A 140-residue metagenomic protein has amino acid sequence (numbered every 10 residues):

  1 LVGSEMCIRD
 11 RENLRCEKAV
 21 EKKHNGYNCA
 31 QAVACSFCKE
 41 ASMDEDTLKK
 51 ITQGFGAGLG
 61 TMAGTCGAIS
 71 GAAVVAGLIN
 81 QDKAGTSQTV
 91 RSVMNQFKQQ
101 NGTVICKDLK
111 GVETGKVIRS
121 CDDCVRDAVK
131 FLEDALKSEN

Functional and structural regions predicted by a protein language model:
L1-I8: Short, small-residue-biased leader/transition segments that mark boundaries at the very start of proteins
C7, C29, C66, C106 (+1 more regions): Short cysteine clusters
R9, A34-Q53, K98-C106: Acidic-glycine-rich active-site phosphate/pyrophosphate-binding loop
L14-A41: Active-site-proximal helix-loop elements at catalytic-domain edges
E17-N25, G56-A63, V112-V117: A short glycine/serine-rich beta->alpha loop
A41-I51, L78-R91: Phosphate-handling active-site elements
F55-V75: Glycine/serine-rich anion-binding loops at beta->alpha junctions that coordinate negatively charged ligand groups
R91-N140: C-terminal binding/interaction regions
